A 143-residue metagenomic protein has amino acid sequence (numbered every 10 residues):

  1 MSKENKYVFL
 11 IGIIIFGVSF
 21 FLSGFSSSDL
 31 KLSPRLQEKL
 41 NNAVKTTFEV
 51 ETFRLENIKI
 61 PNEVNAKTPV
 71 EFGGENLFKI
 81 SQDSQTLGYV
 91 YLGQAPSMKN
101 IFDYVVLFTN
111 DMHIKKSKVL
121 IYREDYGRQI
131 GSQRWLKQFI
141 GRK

Functional and structural regions predicted by a protein language model:
S2-D103, T109-K143: Intrinsically disordered terminal and processing segments
